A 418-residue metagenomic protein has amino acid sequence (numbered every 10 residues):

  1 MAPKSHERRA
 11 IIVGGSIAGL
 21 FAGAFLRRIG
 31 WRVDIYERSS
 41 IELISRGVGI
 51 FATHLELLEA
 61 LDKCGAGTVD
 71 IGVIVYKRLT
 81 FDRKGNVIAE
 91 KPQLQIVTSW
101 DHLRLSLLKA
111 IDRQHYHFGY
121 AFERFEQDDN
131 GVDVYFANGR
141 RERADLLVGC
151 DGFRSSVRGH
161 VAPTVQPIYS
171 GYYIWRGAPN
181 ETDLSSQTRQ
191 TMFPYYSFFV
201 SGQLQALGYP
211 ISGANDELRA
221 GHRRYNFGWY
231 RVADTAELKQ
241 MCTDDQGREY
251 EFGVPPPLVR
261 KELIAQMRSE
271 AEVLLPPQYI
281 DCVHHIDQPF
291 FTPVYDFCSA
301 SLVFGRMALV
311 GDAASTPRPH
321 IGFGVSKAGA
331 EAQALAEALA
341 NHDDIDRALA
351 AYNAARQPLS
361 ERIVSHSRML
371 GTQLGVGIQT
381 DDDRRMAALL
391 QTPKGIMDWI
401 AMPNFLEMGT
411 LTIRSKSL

Functional and structural regions predicted by a protein language model:
A2-R8, R28, P257, V273 (+3 more regions): C-terminal helical "tail/cap" subdomain of flavin- and related membrane-associated enzymes
A2-S5, R141, G221, A300-V303: Short, flexible hinge/linker loops that cap or flank conserved catalytic cores
E7-R8, R113, R143-A144, F304-G305: Active-site acidic short loop of glycosyltransferases
I12-R32, S39, V148-G149, W175 (+4 more regions): Conserved mid-domain beta->alpha element of the FAD-binding
S39-I111, E123, L374: Active-site-adjacent segment of FAD-dependent monooxygenases/related oxidoreductases
L43, V157-R158, P317-P319: Conserved protein kinase catalytic core
R46, L61-D62, H160-V161, I321 (+1 more regions): Short, flexible helix/strand-to-coil boundary loops that buttress conserved ligand/catalytic motifs in alpha/beta
N86-V87, L94, T98, S106-E272: Conserved FAD-binding catalytic core of PHBH/FMO-like flavoproteins
